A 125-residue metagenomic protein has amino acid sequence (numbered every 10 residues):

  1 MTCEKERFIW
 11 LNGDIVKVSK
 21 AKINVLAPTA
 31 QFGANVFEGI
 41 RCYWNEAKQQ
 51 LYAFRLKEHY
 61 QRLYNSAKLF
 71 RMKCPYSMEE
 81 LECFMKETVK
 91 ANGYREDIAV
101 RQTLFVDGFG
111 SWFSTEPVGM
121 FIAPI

Functional and structural regions predicted by a protein language model:
M1-I125: Conserved alpha/beta cores of soluble small-molecule-handling proteins
